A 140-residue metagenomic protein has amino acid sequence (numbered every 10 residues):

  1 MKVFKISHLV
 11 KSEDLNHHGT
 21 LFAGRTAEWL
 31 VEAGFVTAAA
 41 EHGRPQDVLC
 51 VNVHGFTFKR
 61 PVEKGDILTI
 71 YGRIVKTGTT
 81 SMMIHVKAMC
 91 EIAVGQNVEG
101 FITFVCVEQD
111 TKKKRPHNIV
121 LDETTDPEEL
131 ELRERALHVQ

Functional and structural regions predicted by a protein language model:
M1-C50, E108-Q140: Hot-dog-fold acyl-thioester-processing enzymes
L21, F35-Y71, V75-M83, G95-F101: Hydrophobic beta-strand-centered segment that forms part of the acyl-chain substrate-binding groove
K64, V75-Q140: HotDog/MaoC-like acyl-thioester-processing domains
